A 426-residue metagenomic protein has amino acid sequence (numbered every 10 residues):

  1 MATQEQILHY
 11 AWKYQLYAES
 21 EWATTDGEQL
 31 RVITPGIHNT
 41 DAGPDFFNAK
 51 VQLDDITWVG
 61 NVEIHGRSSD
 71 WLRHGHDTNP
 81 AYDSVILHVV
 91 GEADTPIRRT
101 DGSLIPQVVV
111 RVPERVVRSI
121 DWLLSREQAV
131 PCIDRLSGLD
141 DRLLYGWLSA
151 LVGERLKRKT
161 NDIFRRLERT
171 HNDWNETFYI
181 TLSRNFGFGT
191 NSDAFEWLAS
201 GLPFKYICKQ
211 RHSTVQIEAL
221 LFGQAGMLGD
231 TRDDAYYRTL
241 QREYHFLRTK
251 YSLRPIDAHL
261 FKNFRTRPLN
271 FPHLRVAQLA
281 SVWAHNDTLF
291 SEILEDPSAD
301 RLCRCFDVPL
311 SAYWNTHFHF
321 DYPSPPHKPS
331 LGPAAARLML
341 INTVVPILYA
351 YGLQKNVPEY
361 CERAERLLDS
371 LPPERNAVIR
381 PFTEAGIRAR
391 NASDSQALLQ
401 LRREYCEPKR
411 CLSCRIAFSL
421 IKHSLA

Functional and structural regions predicted by a protein language model:
M1-L8: Low-complexity, highly charged intrinsically disordered N-terminal segments that act as targeting/localization
Y10-S69, Y82: N-terminal ordered "arm"
F47, T57-W58, E63, S69-I97 (+1 more regions): N-terminal accessory interaction module
I56-R67, I86-V90, E404-K422: Hydrophobic/aromatic-rich, well-ordered segments within soluble, folded domains that form packed cores
S68-D70, A93-T95, E114-V116, F188 (+2 more regions): Short loop/turn segments at secondary-structure transitions that flank enzyme active sites
D83-V85, V89-W147: Compact, glycine/acidic-enriched structural inserts
L151-A397, R410: Hydrophobic, aromatic-lined core segments that form the binding pocket/scaffold for planar heteroaromatic ligands
E384-A426: Acidic, carboxylate-rich catalytic segments that either coordinate divalent cations
